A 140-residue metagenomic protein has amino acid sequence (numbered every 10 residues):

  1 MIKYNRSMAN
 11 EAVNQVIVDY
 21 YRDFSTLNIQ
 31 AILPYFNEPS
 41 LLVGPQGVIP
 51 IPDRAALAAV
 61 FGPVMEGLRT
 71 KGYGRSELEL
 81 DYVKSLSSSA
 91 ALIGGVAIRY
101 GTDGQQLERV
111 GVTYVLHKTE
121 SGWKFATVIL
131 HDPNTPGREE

Functional and structural regions predicted by a protein language model:
M1-Y35, P136-E140: Short, low-complexity N-terminal intrinsically disordered segments enriched in polar/charged residues
I29-D81, S89: A solvent-exposed, acidic/Ser-Thr-rich amphipathic alpha-helical stretch
V43, I93-G94, A126: Beta-strand residues in well-ordered beta-sheet regions across diverse protein folds
G47-V48, G104, G122: Detector for glycine-centered tight turns/loop "hinges" at secondary-structure junctions
L78-K84, A97-R99, G111-H117: Hydrophobic/aromatic beta-strand elements that line small-molecule binding cavities or substrate pockets in beta-rich
S87-A97: A short hydrophobic beta-strand element
R99-L107: Short, cysteine-centered beta-strand-loop-beta hairpins and adjacent loop/turn segments enriched in charged/polar
R109-E140: Short beta-strand edge/turn micro-motifs at domain boundaries
